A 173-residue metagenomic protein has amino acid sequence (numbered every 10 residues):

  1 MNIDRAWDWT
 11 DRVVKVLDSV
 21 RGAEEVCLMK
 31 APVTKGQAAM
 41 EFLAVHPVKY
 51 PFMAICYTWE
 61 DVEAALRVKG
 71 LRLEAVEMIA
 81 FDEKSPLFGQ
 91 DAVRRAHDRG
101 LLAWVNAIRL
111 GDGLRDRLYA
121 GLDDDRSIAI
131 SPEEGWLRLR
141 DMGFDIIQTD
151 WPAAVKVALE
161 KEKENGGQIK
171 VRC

Functional and structural regions predicted by a protein language model:
M1-E60, M78, R99: Metal-dependent phosphodiesterase/phospholipase catalytic core, i.e., the His/Asp/Glu-rich active-site region
I55-C173: C-terminal active-site rim and adjoining tail of enzyme catalytic domains
